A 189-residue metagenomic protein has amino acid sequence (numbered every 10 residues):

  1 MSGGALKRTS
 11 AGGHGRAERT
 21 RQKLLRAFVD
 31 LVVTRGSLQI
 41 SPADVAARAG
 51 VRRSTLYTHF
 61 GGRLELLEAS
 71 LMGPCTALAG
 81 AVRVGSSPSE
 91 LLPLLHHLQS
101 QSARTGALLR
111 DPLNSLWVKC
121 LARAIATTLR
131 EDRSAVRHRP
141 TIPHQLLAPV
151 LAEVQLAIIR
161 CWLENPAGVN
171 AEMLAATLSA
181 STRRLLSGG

Functional and structural regions predicted by a protein language model:
M1-R19, V136-R137, G188-G189: N-terminal intrinsically disordered/low-complexity leader segments
G4, A46-L64, R104-T105, K119 (+2 more regions): Basic/polar phosphate-binding segments, predominantly the helix-turn-helix DNA-binding elements of transcriptional
E18-V29, V33, L38-G50, H59-G80 (+3 more regions): An amphipathic alpha-helix adjacent to DNA-recognition modules
S41, G106-L108, W117, A171: Short, hydrophobic secondary-structure boundary micro-motifs
S70-L78, Q101, T105, A124-A135 (+1 more regions): A short secondary-structure junction motif
S89-H96, L113-A157, E172, A176 (+2 more regions): Amphipathic alpha-helical packing segments from all-alpha helical-bundle domains
T105-L108, D132-R133, W162-P166: Secondary-structure edge/capping motif, primarily at the C-terminal ends of alpha-helices and the immediately following
